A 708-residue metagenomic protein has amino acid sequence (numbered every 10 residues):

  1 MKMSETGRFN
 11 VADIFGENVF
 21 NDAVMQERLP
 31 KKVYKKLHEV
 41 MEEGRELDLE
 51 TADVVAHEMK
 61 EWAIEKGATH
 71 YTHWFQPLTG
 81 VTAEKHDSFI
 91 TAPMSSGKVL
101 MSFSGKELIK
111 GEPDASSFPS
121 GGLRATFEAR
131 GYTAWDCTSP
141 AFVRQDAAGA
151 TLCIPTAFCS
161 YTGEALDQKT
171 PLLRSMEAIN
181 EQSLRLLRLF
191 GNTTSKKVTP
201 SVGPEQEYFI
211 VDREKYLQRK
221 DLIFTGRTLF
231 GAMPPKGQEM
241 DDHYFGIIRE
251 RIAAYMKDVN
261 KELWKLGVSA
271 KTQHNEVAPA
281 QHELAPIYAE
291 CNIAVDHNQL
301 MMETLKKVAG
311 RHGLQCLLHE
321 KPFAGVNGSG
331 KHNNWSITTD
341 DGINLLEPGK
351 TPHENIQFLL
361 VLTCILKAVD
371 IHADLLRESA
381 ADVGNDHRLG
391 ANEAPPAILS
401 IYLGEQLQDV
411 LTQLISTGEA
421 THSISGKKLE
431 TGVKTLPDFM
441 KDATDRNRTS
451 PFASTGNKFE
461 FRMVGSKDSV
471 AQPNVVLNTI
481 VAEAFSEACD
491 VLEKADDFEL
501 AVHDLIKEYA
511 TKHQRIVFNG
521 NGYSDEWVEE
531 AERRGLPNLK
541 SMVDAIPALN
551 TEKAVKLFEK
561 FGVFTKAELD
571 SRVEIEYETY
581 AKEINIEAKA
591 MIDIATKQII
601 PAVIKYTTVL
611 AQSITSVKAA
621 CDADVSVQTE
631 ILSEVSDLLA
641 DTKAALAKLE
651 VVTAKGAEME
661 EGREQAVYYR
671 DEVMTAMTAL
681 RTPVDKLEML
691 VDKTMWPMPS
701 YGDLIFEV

Functional and structural regions predicted by a protein language model:
M1, D13-D22, E181, R185-L187: Flexible inter-domain linker/hinge segments
M1-V11, E707-V708: Basic/polar N-terminal segments that are highly enriched at the extreme N-terminus, encompassing both cleavable
I14-A129: Active-site core of metal-dependent hydrolases
T51, F75, S104, P286 (+5 more regions): Active-site proximal loops enriched in glycine and acidic residues that flank catalytic Cys/His/Asp and coordinate
G80-S96, P113-S116, G121, R219 (+5 more regions): Short linear, low-complexity motifs centered on an aromatic residue
A129-L318, N327-G330, I337-E574: Glycine-rich, acidic/polar active-site loops that bind/position phosphate-bearing ligands
L222-I223, N298, E320-K321, E347-T351 (+5 more regions): Composition- and surface-driven signal marking solvent-exposed, interaction-prone regions in large proteins
I506, T511-V708: C-terminal amphipathic alpha-helical interaction region
